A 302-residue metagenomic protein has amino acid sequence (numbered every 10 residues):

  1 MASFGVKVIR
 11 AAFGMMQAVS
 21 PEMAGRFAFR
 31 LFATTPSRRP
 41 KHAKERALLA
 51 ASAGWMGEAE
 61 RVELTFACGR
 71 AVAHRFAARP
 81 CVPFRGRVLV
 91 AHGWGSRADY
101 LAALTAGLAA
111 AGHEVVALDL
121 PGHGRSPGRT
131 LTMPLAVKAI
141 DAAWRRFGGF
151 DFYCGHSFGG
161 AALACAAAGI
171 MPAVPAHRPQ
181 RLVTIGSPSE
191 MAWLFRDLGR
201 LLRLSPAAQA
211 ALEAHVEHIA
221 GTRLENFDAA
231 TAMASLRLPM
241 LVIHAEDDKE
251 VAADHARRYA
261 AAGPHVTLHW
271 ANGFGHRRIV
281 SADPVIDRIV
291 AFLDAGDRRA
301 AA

Functional and structural regions predicted by a protein language model:
A43-P80: N-terminal cap/lid segment of alpha/beta-hydrolase-fold proteins
A98, T105-P127: Conserved alpha/beta-hydrolase
T130-D151: Alpha/beta-hydrolase active-site loop
G155, G159-L163: Gly/Ala-rich beta-loop-alpha elbow adjacent to hydrolase catalytic centers
I170-T222: Hydrolase active-site cap/lid region
S235-R237, V242-H244, D248: Short beta-strand/loop motif that positions the catalytic acidic residue of the alpha/beta-hydrolase fold
K249-H255: Conserved alpha/beta-hydrolase "acid-adjacent" motif
F274-P284: Catalytic histidine-centered segment of alpha/beta-hydrolase-like enzymes
